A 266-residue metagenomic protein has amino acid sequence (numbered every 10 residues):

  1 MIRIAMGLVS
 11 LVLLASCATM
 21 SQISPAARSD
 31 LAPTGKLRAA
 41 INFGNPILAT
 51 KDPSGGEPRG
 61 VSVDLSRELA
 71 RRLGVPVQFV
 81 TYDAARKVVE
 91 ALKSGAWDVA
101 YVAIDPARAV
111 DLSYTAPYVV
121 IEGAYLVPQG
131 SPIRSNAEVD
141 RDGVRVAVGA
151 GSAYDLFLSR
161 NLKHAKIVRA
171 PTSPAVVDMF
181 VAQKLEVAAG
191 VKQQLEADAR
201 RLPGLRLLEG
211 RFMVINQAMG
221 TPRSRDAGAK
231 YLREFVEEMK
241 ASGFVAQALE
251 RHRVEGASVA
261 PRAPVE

Functional and structural regions predicted by a protein language model:
A18-P25, A153-A170, R206-L207, E237-E266: Ligand-binding clefts/hinges and TM-proximal coupling segments of bilobed small-molecule sensing domains
Q22-A103, V110, M239-S242, R251-H252: Extracytoplasmic small-molecule ligand-binding "clamshell" domains of the periplasmic binding protein/Venus flytrap
K36-F43, R59, A137-Y154, K166-I167: Short loop->beta-strand "edge-of-pocket" segments that line small-molecule binding or catalytic clefts across diverse
F43, V120-Q129, K192, E196-E237 (+1 more regions): Periplasmic-binding protein-like
V63, Q78-E90, I133-R134, V168-D178 (+1 more regions): Short helix-initiation/N-cap motifs at beta->coil->alpha
L69, A91-K93, V139, M179-V181 (+2 more regions): Hydrophobic residues within well-ordered alpha-helices
R86, A103-D111, L158-R160, V181-M213: A ligand-binding cleft/hinge motif common to bilobed small-molecule-binding domains
Y118, V127-R145: Flexible hinge/capping segments at coil-to-helix
